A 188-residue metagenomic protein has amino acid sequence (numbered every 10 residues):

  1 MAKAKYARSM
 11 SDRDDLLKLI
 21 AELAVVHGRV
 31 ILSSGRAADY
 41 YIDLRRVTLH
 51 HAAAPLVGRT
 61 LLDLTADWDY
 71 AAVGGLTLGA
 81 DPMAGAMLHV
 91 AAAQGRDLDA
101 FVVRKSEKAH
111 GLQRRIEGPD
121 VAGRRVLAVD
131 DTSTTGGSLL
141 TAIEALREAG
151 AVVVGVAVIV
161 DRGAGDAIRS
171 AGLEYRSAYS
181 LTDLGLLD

Functional and structural regions predicted by a protein language model:
A4-A7, S11-L19, E144-D188: PRPP-dependent phosphoribosyltransferase catalytic core
K5-W68: Active-site-facing substrate-recognition patch
R59, D63, G85, H89-A93 (+2 more regions): Short, well-ordered alpha-helices that flank and scaffold nucleotide-derived cofactor binding pockets
D67-A71, V121-G123: Short helix-loop-beta connector
D67-W68, M83-L98, G165-L181: Short acidic, glycine/proline-enriched helix-loop-strand junctions
D69-G79, A157: Short glycine-rich phosphate-binding loop at a beta-alpha junction
A84-L127, T135-L140: Short, glycine/charge-rich flexible loops or terminal/linker lids adjacent to PRPP-binding catalytic cores
R115-D166: A generic hydrophobic-segment detector
